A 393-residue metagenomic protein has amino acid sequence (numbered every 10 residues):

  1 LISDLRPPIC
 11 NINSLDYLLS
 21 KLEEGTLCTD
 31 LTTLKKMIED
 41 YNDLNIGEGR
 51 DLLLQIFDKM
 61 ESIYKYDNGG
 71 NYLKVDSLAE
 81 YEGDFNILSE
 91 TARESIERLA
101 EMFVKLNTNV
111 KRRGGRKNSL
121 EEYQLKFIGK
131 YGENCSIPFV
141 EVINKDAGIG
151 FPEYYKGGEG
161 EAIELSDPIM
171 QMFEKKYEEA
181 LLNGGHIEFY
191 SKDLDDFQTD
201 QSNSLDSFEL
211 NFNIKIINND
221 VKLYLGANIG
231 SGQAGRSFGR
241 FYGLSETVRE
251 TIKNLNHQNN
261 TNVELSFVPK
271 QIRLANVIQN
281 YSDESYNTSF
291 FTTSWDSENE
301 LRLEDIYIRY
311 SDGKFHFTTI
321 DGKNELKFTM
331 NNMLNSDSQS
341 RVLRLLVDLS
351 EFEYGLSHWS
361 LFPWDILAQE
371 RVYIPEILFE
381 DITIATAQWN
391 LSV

Functional and structural regions predicted by a protein language model:
I2-E284, R302-E304, F315-I320: Type-3 copper protein
Y224-V393: C-terminal structured domains
